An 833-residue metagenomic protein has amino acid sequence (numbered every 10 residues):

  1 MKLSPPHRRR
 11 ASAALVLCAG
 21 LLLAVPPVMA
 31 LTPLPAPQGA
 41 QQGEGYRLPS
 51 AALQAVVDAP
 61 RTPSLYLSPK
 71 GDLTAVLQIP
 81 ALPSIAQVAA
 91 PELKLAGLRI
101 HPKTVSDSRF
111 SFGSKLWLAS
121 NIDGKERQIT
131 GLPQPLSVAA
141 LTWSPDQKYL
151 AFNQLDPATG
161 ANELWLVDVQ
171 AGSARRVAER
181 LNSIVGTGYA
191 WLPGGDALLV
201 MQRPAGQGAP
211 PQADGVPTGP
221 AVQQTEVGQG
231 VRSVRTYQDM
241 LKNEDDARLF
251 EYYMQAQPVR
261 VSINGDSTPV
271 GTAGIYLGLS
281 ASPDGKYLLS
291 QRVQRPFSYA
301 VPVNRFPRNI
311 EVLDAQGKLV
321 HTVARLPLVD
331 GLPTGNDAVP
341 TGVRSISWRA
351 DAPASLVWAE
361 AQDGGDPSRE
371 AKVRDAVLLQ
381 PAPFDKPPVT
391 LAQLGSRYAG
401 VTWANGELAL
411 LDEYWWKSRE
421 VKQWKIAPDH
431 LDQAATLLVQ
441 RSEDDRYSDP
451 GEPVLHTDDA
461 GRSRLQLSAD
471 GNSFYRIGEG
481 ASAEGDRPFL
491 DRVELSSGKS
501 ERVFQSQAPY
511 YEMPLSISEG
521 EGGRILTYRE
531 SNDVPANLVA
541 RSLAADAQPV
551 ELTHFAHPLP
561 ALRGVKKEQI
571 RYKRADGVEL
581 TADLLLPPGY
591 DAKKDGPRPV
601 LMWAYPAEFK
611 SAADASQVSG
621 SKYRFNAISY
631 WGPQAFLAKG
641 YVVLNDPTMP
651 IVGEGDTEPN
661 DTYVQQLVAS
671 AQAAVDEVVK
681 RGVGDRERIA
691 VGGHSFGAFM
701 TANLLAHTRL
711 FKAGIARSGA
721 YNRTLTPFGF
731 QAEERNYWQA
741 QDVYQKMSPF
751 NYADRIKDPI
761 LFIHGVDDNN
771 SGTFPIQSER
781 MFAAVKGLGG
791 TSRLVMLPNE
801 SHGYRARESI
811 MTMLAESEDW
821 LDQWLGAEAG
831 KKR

Functional and structural regions predicted by a protein language model:
K2-V16: Bacterial N-terminal signal peptides that target proteins for export
C18-G20, M29-Q548, H554-G564, E579 (+2 more regions): Beta-propeller folds
A24-V25: N-terminal signal peptide c-region/cleavage motif recognized by signal peptidases
F110-G113, N121, G620-R833: Active-site-proximal cap/loop segments of hydrolase catalytic domains
I310, L356, L438, L538 (+6 more regions): Conserved hydrophobic/aromatic pocket- or pore-lining residues that grip, position, or stack substrates in active sites
T553-G596: N-terminal cap/lid segment of alpha/beta-hydrolase-fold proteins
L585, W603-A604, G692, I763: Short hydrophobic segments within beta-strands
R598, Y605-K610, S621: Active-site glycine-rich loops that stabilize anionic/oxyanionic intermediates across multiple enzyme folds
